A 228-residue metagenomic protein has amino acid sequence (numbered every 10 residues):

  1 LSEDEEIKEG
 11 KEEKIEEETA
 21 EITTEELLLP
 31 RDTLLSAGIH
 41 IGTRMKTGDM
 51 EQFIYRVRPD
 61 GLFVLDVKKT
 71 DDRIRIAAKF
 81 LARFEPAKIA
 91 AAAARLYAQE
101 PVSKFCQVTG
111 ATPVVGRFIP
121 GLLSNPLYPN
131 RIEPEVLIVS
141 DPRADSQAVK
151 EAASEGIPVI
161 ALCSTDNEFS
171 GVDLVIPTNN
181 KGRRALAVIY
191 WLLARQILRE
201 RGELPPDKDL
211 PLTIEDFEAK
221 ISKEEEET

Functional and structural regions predicted by a protein language model:
E3-E218: Ribosome large-subunit tunnel/peptidyl-transferase-proximal elements
F217-T228: Glycine-rich phosphate/pyrophosphate-binding loop and the adjoining helix
